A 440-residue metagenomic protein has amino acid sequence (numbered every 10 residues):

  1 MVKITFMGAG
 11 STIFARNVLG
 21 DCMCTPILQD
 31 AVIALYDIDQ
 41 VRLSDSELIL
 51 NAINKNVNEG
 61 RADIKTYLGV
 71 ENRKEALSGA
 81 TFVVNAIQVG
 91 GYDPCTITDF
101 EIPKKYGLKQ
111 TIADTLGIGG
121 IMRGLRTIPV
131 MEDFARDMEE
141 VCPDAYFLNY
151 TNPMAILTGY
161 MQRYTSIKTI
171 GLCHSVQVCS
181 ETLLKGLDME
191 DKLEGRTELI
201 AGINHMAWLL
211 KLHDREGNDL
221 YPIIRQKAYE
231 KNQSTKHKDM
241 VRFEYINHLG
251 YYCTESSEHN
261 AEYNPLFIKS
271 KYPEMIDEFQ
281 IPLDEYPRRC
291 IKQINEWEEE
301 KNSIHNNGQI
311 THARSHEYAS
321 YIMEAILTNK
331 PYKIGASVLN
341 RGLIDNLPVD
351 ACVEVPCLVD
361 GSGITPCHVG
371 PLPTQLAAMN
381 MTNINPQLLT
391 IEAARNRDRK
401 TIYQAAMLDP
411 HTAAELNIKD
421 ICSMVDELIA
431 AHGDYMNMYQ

Functional and structural regions predicted by a protein language model:
M1-I4: Extreme N-terminal starter segment of soluble prokaryotic enzymes
F6-D30: N-terminal Rossmann-like dinucleotide-binding module
C24-R61, R73: Glycine-rich phosphate-binding loop and adjoining beta1-alpha1-beta2 segment of Rossmann-like nucleotide-binding folds
K65-L77: Short acidic low-complexity segments
A80: An anion/phosphate-binding loop that grips the pyrophosphate of nucleotide cofactors and donors
D93-R163: Rossmann-fold NAD(P)-binding glycine/threonine-rich loop
Y146, Y150-E216: Rossmann-fold dinucleotide-binding core
E190-Q440: Long, compositionally biased stretches enriched for glycine and/or charged residues
